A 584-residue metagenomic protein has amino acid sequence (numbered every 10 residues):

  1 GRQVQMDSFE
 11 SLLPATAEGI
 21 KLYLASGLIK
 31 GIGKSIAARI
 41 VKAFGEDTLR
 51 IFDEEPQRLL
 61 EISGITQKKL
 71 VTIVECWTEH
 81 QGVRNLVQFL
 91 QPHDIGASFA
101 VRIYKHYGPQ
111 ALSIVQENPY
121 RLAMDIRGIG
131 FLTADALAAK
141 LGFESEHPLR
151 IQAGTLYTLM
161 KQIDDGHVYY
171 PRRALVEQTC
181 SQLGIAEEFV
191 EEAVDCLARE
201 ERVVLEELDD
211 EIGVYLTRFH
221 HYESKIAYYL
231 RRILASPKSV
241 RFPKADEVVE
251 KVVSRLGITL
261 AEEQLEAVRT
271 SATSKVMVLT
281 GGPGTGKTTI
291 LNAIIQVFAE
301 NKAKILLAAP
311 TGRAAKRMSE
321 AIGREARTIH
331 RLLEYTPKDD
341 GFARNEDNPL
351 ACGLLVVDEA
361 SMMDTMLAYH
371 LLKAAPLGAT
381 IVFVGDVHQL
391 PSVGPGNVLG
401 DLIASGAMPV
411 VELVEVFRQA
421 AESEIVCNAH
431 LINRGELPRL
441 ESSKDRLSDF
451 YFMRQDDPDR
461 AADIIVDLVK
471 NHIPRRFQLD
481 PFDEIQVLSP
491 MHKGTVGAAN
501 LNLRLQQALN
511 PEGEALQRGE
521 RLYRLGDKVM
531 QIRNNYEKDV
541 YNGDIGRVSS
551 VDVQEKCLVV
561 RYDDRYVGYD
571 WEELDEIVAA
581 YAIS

Functional and structural regions predicted by a protein language model:
G1, M6, C180, L256 (+2 more regions): Conserved nucleotide-binding/hydrolysis modules and their immediate coupling elements across P-loop/ASCE NTPase motors
G1-K244: Accessory, non-ATPase domains that flank or precede helicase/AAA+ motor cores in DNA-metabolism machines
S8, R218, L230, G385 (+5 more regions): Flexible glycine-/small-residue-rich
I29, I40, I126, E206 (+19 more regions): Replace "in large, NTP-powered and nucleic-acid-processing enzymes" with "in large, NTP-powered factors and other
G33, T66, G130, L175 (+10 more regions): Residue-level signature of catalytic and energy-coupling elements of molecular machines, predominantly ATP/GTP-dependent
E207-G282, T289: Pre-Walker A segment
L265-V268, S274-S443: ASCE P-loop NTPase helicase motor core
V387-V529, R533-K538: Conserved helicase motor core of P-loop NTPases
